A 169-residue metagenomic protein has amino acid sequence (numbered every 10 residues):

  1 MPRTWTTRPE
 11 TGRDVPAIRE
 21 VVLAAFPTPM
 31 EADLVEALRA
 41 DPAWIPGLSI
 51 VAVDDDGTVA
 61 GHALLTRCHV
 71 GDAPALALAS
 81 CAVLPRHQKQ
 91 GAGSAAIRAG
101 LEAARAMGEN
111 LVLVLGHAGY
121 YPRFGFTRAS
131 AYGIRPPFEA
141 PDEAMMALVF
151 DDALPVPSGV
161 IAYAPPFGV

Functional and structural regions predicted by a protein language model:
M1-A37, A43-V59, D151-V169: Short amphipathic alpha-helix that is part of the acyltransferase structural core
G47, P141-M146: Short hydrophobic/aromatic beta-strand or adjacent loop that forms the aromatic wall/cage of a ligand/substrate-binding
S49-V51, T58-C68, P74-A82: Conserved beta-strand in the GNAT
T58, D72, L84-A95, M107 (+1 more regions): Conserved glycine-rich acetyl-CoA-binding loop
L78, V83, K89-E102, L113-V114: Conserved acetyl-CoA-binding loop-helix of GNAT-fold acetyltransferases
A106-N110, L115-P141: Conserved active-site alpha-helix within GNAT-family acetyltransferase domains
